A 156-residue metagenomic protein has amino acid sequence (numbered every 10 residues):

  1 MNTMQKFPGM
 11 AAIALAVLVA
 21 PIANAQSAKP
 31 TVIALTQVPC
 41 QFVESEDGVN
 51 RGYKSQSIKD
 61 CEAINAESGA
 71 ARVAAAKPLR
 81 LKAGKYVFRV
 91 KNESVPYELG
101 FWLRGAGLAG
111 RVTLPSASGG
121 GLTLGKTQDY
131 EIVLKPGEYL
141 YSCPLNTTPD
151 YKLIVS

Functional and structural regions predicted by a protein language model:
N2-A11: Bacterial N-terminal signal peptides that target proteins for export
M10-A20: Bacterial N-terminal signal peptides
P21-A25: Sec/Tat signal peptide C-region and signal peptidase I cleavage site
Q26-L35, P39-I58, A70-V73, R80 (+2 more regions): Extracellular/periplasmic metallocenter environments
I58-A66, L114-S118: Short, basic/aromatic beta-hairpin or loop at an interaction surface
L79-L114: Contiguous segments within soluble domain cores/interaction surfaces
G107-T127: An anionic, turn-rich surface loop/hairpin at beta-sheet edges that serves as a generic interaction/coordination patch
